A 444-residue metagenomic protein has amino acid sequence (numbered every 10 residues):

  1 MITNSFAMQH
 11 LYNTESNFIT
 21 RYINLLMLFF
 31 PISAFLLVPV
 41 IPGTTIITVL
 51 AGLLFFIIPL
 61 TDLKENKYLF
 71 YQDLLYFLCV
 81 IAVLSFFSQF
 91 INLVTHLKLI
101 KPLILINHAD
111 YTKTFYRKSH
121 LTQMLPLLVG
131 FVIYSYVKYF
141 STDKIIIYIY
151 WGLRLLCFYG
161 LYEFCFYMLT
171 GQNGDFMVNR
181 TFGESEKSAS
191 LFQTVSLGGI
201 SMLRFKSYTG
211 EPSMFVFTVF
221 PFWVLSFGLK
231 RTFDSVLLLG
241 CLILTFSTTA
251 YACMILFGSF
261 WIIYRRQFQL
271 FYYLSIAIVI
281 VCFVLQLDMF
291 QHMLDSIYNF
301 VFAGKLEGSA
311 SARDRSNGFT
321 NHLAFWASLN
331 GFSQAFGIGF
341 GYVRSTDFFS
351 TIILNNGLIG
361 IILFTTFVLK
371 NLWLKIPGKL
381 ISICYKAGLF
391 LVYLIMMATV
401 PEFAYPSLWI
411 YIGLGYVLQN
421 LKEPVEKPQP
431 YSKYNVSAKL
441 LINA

Functional and structural regions predicted by a protein language model:
R21-V38, F55-V129, V392-I395: N-terminal hydrophobic segments of proteins, predominantly signal-anchor/transmembrane helices of inner/organellar
L28, L53-F55, L389-L394, E402-A444: Transmembrane alpha-helices of multi-pass inner-membrane enzymes
F70-A82, V132-N179: Interfacial loop-to-transmembrane-helix boundary motif in multi-pass membrane proteins
I91, Y167-M168, R265-K305, W326-L329: A membrane-periplasm/extracellular boundary helix in multi-pass inner-membrane enzymes that assemble envelope glycans
L93-H108, C157-S207: Membrane-interfacial helix-loop-helix modules of multi-pass inner-membrane proteins that assemble, modify, or transport
L127-V132, I146-T170, L197-F246, Y251-I263: Alpha-helical transmembrane segments of multi-pass inner-membrane proteins
K230-T232, I255-W261, F268-S275, N356-M397: Hydrophobic transmembrane alpha-helices and their immediate junctions
E307-R344, L358-I361: TM-adjacent membrane-interface loops and short helices in multi-pass inner/ER membrane proteins
